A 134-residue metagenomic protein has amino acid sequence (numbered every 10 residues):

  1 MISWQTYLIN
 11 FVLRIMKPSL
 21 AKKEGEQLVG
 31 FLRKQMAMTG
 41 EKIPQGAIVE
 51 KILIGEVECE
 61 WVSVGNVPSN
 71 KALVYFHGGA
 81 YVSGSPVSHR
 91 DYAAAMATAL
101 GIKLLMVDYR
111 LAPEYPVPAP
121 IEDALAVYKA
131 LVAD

Functional and structural regions predicted by a protein language model:
M1-V64: A glycine/proline-hinged amphipathic helix-loop "lid/cap" segment that gates access to hydrophobic ligand pockets
Q45-V49, G79, D108: A structural feature recognizing the 12-helix transmembrane core of secondary solute carriers
C59, F76-H77, M106-Y109: Short beta-strands and strand-loop turn motifs
N66-V67, S83-S88: Conserved AMP-binding/adenylate-forming
N70-A80: Short beta-strand element of the alpha/beta-hydrolase
S85-P86, L105-D134: Catalytic nucleophile-loop/oxyanion-hole region of alpha/beta-hydrolase and closely related hydrolase-like folds
V87-M106: Short amphipathic alpha-helix adjacent to the substrate-entry channel of hydrolases
